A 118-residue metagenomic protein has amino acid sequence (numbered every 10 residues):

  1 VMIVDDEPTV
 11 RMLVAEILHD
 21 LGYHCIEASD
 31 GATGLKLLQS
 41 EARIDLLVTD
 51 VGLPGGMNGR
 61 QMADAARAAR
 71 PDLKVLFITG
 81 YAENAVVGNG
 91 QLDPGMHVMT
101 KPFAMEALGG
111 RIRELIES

Functional and structural regions predicted by a protein language model:
V4-D5, A28, L47: Conserved sequence signature across two-component system core domains
D6-P8, A104: Two-component His->Asp phosphorelay active-site signatures
R11, A32-Q39, D64, G109: Alpha2 helix of the CheY-like receiver
M12-D20: Charged docking surfaces used in two-component/phosphorelay signaling
G22-A32, L37, M99: Short hydrophobic/Thr-rich beta-strand motif most characteristic of the beta2 strand and flanking loop of CheY-like
S29, P54-M57: Hydrophobic residue at a beta-alpha junction that N-caps the helix immediately following a catalytic beta-strand/loop
D50-V51: Active-site residues of response regulator receiver
M57-A68, D72-T100, M105-R113: Alpha4 helix (beta4-alpha4-beta5 surface) of REC/receiver domains from two-component response regulators
